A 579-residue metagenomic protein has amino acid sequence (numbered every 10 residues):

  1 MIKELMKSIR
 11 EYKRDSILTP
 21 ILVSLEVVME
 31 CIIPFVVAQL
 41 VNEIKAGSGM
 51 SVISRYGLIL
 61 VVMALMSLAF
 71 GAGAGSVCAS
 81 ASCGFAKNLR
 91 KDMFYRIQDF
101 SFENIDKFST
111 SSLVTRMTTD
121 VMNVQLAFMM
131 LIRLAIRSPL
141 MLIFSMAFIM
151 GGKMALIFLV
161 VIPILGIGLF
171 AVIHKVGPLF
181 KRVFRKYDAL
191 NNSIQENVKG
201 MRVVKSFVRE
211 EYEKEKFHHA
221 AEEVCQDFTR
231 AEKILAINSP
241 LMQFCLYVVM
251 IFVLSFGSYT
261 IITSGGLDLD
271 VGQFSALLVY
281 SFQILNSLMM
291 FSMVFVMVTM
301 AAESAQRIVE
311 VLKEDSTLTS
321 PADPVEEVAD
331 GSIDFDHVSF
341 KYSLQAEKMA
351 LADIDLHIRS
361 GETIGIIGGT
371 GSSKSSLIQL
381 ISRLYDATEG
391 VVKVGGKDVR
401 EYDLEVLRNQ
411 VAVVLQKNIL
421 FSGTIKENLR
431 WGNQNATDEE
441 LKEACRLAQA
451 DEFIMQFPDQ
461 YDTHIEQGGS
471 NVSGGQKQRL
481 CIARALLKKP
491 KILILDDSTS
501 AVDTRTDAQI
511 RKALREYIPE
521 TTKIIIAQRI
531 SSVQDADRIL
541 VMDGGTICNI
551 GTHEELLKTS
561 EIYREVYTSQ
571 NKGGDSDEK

Functional and structural regions predicted by a protein language model:
R10, S16-G73, V77, K153 (+1 more regions): Transmembrane helix-loop-helix hairpins at lipid-water interfaces of multipass membrane proteins, especially the type-1
R10-R14, D99-E103, T119-F128, I132 (+5 more regions): An intracellular "coupling" helix at the cytosolic face of ABC transporter transmembrane type-1 domains
E11, D15-V28, M129-V183, S255-L269: Transmembrane helices of ABC transporter permease
R14-F35, Y56, L60, G75-A79 (+4 more regions): Alpha-helical segments in transporter systems
I21-L22, M29-N42, M63-T110, V114 (+11 more regions): Juxtamembrane helix-loop junctions of ABC transporter transmembrane domains
S48-L58, M146-V161, R230-R307, V311-L312: Helix-loop-helix
M93, I97, V204, I308 (+1 more regions): Helix-loop junctions and hydrophobic alpha-helical segments within the transmembrane domains of large membrane
E327-K579: ABC-type nucleotide-binding domain
